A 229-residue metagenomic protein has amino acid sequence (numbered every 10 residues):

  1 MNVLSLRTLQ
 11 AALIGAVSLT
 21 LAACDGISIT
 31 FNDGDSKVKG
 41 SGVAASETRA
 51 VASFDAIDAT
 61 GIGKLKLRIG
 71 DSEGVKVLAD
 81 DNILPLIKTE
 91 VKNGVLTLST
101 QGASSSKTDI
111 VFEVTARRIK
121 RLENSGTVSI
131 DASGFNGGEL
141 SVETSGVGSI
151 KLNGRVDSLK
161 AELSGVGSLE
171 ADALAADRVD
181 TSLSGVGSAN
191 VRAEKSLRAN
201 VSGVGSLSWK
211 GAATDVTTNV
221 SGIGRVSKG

Functional and structural regions predicted by a protein language model:
M1-G229: Intrinsically disordered, low-complexity terminal regions
